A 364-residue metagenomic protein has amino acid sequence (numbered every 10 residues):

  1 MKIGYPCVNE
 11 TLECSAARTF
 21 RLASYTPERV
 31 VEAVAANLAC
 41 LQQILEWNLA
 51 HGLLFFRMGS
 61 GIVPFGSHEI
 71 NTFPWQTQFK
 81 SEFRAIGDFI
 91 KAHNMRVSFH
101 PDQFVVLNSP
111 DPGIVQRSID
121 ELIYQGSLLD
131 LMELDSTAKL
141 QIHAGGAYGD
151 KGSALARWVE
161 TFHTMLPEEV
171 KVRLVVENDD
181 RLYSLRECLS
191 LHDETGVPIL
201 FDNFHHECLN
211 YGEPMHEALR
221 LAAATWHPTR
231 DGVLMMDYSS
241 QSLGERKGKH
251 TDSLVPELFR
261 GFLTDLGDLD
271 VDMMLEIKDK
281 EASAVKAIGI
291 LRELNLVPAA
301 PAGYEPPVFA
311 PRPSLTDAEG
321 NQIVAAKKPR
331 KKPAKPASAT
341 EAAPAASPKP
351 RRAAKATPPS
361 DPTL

Functional and structural regions predicted by a protein language model:
M1-R96, Q103-I119, I123-L134, A138-K139 (+7 more regions): Alpha/beta catalytic barrel-like cores
V97, L174, I199-D202: Residue-level marker for buried hydrophobic side chains located in beta-strands that build the well-ordered beta-sheet
Q103, D180, H205: Short, glycine/acidic-enriched loop or turn micro-motifs at the edges of active sites
K139-G145: Short, charge-patterned binding micro-sites
Y148-R157: Loop-centered beta-sheet repeat module
G152, K171, V175-L182: Domain-core and long-helix interface of multi-subunit machines
Y183-S184, F204-C208: Short acidic, Gly/Ser-rich segments with clustered Asp/Glu that frequently serve as metal-coordination loops in enzyme
T340-A345, A353-K355, P359-T363: Intrinsically disordered, low-complexity mixed-charge segments
